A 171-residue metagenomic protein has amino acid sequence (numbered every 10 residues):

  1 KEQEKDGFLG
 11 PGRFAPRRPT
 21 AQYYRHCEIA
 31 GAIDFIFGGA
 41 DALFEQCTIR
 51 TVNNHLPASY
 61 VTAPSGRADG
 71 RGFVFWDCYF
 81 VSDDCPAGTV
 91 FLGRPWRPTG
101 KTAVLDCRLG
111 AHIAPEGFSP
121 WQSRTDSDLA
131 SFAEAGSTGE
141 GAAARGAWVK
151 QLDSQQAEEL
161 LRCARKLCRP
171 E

Functional and structural regions predicted by a protein language model:
K1-E171: Sequence-level preference for short, compositionally simple segments enriched in small aliphatic or small polar residues
